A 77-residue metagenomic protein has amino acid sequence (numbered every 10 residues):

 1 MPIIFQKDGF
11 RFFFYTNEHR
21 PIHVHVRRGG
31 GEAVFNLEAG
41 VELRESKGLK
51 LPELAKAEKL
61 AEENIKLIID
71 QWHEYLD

Functional and structural regions predicted by a protein language model:
M1-P2, D77: Absolute protein N-terminus
I3-K7: Short acidic-hydrophobic surface loop/beta-edge motif
G9-R11: Charge-dense, helix-prone N-terminal extensions
Y15-L51: A short, structured beta-strand/loop element
G48-D77: C-terminal structural segments of small proteins and small subunits
